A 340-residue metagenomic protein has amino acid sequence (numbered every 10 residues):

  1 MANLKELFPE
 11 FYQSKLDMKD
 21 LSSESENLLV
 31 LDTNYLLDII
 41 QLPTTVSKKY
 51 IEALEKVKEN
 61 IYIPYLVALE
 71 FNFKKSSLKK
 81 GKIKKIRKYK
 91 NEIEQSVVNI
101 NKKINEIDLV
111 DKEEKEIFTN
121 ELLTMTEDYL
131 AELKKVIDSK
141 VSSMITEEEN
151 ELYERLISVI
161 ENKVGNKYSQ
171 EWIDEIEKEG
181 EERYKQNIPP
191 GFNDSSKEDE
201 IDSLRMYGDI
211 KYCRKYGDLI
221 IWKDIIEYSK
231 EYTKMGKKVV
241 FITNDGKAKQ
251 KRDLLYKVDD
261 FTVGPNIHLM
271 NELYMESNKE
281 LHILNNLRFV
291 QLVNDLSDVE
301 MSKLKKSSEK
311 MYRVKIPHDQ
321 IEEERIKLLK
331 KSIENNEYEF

Functional and structural regions predicted by a protein language model:
N3-V239, K247-F340: Active-site-proximal, substrate-binding regions of enzyme catalytic domains and RNA-binding/basic surfaces
